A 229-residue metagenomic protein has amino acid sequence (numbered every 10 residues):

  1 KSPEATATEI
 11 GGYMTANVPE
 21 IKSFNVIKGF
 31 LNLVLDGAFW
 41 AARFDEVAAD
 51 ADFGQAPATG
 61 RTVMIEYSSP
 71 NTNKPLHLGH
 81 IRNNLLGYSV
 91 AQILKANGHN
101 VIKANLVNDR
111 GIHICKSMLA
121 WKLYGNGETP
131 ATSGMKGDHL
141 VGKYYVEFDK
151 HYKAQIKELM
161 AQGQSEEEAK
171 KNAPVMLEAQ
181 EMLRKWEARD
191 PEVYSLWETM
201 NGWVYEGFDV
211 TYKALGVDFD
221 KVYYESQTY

Functional and structural regions predicted by a protein language model:
K1-Y229: NTP-dependent nucleotidyl-transfer catalytic core
